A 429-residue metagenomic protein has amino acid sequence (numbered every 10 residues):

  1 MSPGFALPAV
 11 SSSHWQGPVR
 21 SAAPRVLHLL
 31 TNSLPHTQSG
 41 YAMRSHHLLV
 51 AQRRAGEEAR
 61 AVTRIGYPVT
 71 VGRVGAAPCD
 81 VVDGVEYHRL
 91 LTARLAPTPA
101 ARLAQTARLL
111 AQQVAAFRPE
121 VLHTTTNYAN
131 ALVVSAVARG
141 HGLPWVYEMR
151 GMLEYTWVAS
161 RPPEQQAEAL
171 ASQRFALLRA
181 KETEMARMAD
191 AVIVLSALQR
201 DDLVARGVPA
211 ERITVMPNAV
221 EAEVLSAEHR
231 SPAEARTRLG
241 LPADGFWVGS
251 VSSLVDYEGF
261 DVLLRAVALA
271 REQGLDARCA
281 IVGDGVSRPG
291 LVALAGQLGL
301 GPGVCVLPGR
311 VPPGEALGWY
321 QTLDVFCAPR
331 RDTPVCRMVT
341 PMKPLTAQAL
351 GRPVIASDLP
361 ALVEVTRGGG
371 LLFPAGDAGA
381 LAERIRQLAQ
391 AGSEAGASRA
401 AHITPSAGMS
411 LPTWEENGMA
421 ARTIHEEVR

Functional and structural regions predicted by a protein language model:
M1-V85: N-terminal subdomain of nucleotide-sugar transferases
V26-L27, P242-E258, L264-V267: Conserved donor-binding/catalytic core segment of Leloir-type glycosyltransferases
I65, L198, A219, R310: Carbohydrate-associated surface elements
F117-V121, D190, G318-R337, R352: Acidic donor-binding loop of glycosyltransferase active sites
R230, G396-R429: A charged, aromatic-enriched C-terminal amphipathic alpha-helix characteristic of glycosyltransferases across folds
G290-E315: Nucleotide-activated donor-binding/catalytic signature segment of Leloir-type glycosyltransferases, i.e., the conserved
P312-A316, A328-P344, A356-E364: Nucleotide-sugar-dependent
L371-A378, R386-S393: Conserved acidic donor-binding segment of nucleotide-sugar-dependent glycosyltransferases
